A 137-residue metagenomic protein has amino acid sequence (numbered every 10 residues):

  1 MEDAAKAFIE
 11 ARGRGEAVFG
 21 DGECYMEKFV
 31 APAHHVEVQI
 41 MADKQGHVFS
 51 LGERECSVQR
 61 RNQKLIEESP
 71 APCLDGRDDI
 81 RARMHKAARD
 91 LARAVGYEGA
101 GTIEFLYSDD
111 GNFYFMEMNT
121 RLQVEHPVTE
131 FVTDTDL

Functional and structural regions predicted by a protein language model:
M1-L137: ATP-dependent carboxylate activation and anion-phosphoryl transfer catalytic cores that bind Mg-ATP to form
